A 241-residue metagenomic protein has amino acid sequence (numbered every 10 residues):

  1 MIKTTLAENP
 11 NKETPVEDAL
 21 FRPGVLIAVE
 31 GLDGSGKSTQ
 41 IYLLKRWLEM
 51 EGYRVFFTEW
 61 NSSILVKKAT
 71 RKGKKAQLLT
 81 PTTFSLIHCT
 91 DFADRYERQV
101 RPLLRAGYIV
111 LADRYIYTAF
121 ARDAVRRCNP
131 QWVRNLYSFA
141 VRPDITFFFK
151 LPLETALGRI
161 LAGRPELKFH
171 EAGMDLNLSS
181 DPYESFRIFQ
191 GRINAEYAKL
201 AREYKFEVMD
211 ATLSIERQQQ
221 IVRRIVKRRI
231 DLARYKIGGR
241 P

Functional and structural regions predicted by a protein language model:
I2-E17, K45, L161-P241: NTP-dependent small-molecule kinase module
E17-G24: Phosphate-binding P-loop
V29: Hydrophobic anchor at the beta1->P-loop junction of P-loop NTPases
L32: P-loop (Walker A) phosphate-binding loop of NTP-binding proteins
K37: Conserved lysine of the Walker
Q40: Hydrophobic positions on the alpha1 helix immediately C-terminal to the Walker A/P-loop
W47-V141: ATP-dependent small-molecule kinase phosphotransfer cores that center on conserved nucleotide phosphate-binding segments
A119-R192: A glycine- and Lys/Arg-enriched "phosphate-lid" helix/loop adjacent to the NTP-binding pocket of small-molecule kinases
